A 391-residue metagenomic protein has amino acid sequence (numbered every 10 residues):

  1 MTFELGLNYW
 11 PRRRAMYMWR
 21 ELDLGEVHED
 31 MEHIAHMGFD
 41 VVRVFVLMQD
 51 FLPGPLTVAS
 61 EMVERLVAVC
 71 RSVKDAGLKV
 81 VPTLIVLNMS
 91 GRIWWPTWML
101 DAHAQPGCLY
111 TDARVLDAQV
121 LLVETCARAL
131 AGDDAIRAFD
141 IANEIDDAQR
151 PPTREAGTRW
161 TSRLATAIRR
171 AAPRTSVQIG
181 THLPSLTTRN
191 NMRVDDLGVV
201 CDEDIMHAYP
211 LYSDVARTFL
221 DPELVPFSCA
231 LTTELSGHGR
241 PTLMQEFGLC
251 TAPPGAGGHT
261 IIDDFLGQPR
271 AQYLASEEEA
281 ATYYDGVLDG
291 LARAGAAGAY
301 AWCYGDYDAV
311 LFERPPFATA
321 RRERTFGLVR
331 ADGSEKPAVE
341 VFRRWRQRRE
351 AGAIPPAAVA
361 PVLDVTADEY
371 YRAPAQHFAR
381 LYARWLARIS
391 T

Functional and structural regions predicted by a protein language model:
M1-C201, V215, H238-G239, A301 (+2 more regions): Active-site mouth of glycoside hydrolases
M1-P11, A256-A271, T319-L328: Glycan-binding loop/region signatures in secreted carbohydrate-active enzymes
M18, Q119, Y283, G290-L291 (+1 more regions): Aromatic-rich peripheral "rim/lid" segments of glycoside hydrolase catalytic domains that contact and position glycan
V63-L66, G157-T161, V225, A280-Y284 (+2 more regions): Amphipathic alpha-helical segments in well-structured domains
L100-G107, M206, I261-Q268: A short small-residue
A104-D117, Q268-T282, F326-A331: A short acidic, glycine-rich active-site loop that binds or catalyzes chemistry on phosphate/adenosine moieties
E155-T158, R163-A165, A172-F265, L288 (+3 more regions): Glycoside hydrolase catalytic-domain groove-lining segments
T251-Q268, E279, Y283-D285, L311-T319: Histidine/acidic-residue-rich catalytic or RNA/ligand-binding cores of hydrolases and nuclease-related proteins
